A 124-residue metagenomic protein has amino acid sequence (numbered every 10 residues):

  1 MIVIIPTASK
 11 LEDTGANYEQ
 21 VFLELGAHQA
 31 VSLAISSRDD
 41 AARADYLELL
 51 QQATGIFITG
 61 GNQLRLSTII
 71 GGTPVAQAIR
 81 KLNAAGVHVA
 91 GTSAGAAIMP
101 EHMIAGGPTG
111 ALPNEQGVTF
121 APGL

Functional and structural regions predicted by a protein language model:
M1-R65: Extended, subdomain-level signal for the structured scaffold at the beginning of enzyme domains
T59, R65-L124: Class I SAM-dependent methyltransferase SAM-binding "motif I" and its flanking Rossmann-like core
